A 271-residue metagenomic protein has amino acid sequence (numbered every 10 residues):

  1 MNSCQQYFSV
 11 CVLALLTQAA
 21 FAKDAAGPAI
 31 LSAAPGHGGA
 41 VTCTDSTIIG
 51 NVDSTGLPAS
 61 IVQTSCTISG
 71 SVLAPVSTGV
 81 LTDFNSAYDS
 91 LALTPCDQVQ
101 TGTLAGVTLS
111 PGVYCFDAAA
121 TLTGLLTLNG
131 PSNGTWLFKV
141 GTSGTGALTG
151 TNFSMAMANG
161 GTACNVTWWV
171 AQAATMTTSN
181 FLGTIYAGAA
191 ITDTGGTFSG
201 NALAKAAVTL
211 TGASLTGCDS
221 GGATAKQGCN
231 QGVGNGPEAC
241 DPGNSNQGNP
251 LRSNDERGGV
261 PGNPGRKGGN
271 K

Functional and structural regions predicted by a protein language model:
M1-A22: Sec-dependent, cleavable N-terminal signal peptides
N2, F8-V10, G150-F153, D193 (+2 more regions): Intrinsically disordered, low-complexity segments enriched in Ser/Pro/Gly/Ala and basic residues
Q5-S9, S69, S77, N230 (+1 more regions): Low-complexity, intrinsically disordered short peptide segments enriched in small/polar/basic residues
F8, L15, T47, G70 (+4 more regions): Extracellular/secretory pathway and lumenal proteins
S9-V12, L128, A158, G232: Generic marker of residues within folded, mature protein domains
L13-L15, T55, S71, P75 (+2 more regions): Compositionally biased, intrinsically disordered low-complexity segments
F21-A225: Solvent-exposed adhesion/ligand-recognition segments of exported proteins
A225-K271: Extracellular calcium-associated, cysteine-rich motifs in secreted modular proteins
